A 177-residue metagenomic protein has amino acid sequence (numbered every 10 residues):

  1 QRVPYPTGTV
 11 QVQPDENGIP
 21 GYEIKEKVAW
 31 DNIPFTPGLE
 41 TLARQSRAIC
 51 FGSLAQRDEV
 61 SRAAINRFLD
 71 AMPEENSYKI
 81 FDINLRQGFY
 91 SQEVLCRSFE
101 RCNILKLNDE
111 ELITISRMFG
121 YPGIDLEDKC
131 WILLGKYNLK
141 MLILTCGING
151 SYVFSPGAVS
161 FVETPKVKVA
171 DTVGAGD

Functional and structural regions predicted by a protein language model:
Q1-S53, E74-S77: Conserved N-terminal subdomain of the carbohydrate kinase-like
P4-T7, W30, G88, I113-T114 (+1 more regions): A short acidic, often aromatic-flanked loop/helix-cap motif at beta-alpha or helix-coil junctions that lines enzyme
V10, T114-I115, G150-V153: Phosphate- and divalent-cation-binding pockets in alpha/beta enzyme and binding domains that engage nucleotide-derived
G38-L39, L95, C130, V169: Acidic, amphipathic alpha-helical patches
T41-L42, R97-S98, G135: Structural alpha-helical scaffold elements that stabilize or flank donor/cofactor-binding regions in carbohydrate
A48, S53-D128, I132: Conserved beta-alpha-beta core of the PfkB/ribokinase-like small-molecule kinase fold
A71, F119, G123-D177: Conserved phosphate-binding/catalytic region of the ribokinase-like
